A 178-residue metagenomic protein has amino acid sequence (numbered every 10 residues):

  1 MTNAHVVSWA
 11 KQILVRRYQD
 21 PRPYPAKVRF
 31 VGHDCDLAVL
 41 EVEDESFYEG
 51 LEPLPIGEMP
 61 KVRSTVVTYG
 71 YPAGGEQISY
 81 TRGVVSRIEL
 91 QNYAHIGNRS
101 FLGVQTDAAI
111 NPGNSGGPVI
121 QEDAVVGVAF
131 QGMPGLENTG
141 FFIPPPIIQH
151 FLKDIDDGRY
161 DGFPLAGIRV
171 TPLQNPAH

Functional and structural regions predicted by a protein language model:
M1-I78, P112, P134-E137: Conserved active-site neighborhood of the chymotrypsin/trypsin-like protease fold
A4, A10-Q12, L37, V66 (+5 more regions): Extracytoplasmic/secreted envelope proteins and their assembly/folding machinery, especially bacterial periplasmic
P23, Y80, F101, Q105 (+2 more regions): Short coil/loop residues immediately preceding or within conserved phosphate-binding loops of NTP-utilizing enzyme
A26, D44, Y48-E49, P72-E76 (+1 more regions): C-terminal cap/linker of serine protease catalytic domains
A26-V28, V85, V119: Conserved hydrophobic positions within beta-strands
V31-C35, I88-V104, G158-D161, P176-H178: Gly/Ser-enriched beta-turn/beta-hairpin loop segments
T65-S100: Chymotrypsin/trypsin-fold serine protease catalytic domain
A109-V128: Catalytic nucleophile loop of clan PA
